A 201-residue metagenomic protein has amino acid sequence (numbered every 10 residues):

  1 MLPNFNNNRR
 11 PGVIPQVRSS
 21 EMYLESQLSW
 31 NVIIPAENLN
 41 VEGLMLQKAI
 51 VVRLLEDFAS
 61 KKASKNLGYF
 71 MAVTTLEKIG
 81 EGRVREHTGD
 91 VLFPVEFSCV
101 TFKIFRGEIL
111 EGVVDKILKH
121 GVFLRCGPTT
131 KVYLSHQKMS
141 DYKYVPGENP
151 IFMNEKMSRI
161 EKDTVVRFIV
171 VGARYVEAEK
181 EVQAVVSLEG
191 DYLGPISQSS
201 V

Functional and structural regions predicted by a protein language model:
M1-V201: Single-stranded RNA-binding regions, centering on S1/OB-family and related RNA-binding modules
